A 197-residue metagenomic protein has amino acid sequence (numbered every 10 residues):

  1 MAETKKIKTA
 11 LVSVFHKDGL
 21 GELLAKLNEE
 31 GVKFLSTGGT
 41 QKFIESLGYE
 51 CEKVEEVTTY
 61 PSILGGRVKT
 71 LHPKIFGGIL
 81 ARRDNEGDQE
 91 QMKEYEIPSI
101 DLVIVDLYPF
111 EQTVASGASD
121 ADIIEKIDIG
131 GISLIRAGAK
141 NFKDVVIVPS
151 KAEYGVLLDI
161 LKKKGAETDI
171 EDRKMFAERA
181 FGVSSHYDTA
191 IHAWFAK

Functional and structural regions predicted by a protein language model:
M1-V57: N-terminal glycine-/serine-/threonine-rich phosphate-binding loop
A2, L27, M92-Y95, A137: Structural motif
K5-K8, I97-K197: Internal alpha/beta core interface subdomains
K6-S13, P73-L80, D120: Short, basic, glycine/proline-bearing loop/turn elements
V14, R83, V148: Conserved residues at beta->alpha junctions
G19-L20, G87, I132-L134: Short glycine/serine/threonine-rich phosphate/pyrophosphate-binding segments that cradle anionic phosphate groups
E22-L24, E45-Y49, E56, I63-G66 (+5 more regions): Short acidic, glycine/serine/threonine-rich loops at helix termini
G39-P109: Glycine-rich nucleotide/cofactor/substrate-binding loop typically near the N-terminus or early in the first domain
